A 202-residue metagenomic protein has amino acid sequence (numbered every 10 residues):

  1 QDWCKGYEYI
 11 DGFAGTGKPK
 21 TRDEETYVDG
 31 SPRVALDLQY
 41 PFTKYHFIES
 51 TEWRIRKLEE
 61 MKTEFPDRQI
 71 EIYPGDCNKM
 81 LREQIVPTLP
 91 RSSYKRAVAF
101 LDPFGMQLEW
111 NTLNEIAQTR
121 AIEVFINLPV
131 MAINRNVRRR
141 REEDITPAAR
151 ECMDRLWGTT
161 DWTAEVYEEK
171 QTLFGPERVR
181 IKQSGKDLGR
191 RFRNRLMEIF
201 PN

Functional and structural regions predicted by a protein language model:
Q1-Q84: SAM cofactor-binding core of SAM-dependent methyltransferases, primarily the Rossmann-like beta-alpha-beta module
Y7, K95-L101: Generic beta-sheet signal
L38-Y40, I116-R120: Short, conserved loop/helix-junction motifs that constitute active-site signature segments in enzyme catalytic cores
T51-R54, P103-L108: Acidic, metal-coordinating catalytic cores used for nucleic-acid/nucleotide bond scission and strand-transfer chemistry
L81-S92, N114: Short amphipathic alpha-helix with an adjacent loop that forms part of the alpha/beta core around
M106-Q118: A short, conserved alpha-helix within the catalytic core of class I
R120-R135: Conserved beta-strand signature within the Rossmann-like core of class I S-adenosyl-L-methionine
R140-N202: A conserved mid-domain beta-alpha-beta active-site/ligand-binding segment of alpha/beta enzyme cores
